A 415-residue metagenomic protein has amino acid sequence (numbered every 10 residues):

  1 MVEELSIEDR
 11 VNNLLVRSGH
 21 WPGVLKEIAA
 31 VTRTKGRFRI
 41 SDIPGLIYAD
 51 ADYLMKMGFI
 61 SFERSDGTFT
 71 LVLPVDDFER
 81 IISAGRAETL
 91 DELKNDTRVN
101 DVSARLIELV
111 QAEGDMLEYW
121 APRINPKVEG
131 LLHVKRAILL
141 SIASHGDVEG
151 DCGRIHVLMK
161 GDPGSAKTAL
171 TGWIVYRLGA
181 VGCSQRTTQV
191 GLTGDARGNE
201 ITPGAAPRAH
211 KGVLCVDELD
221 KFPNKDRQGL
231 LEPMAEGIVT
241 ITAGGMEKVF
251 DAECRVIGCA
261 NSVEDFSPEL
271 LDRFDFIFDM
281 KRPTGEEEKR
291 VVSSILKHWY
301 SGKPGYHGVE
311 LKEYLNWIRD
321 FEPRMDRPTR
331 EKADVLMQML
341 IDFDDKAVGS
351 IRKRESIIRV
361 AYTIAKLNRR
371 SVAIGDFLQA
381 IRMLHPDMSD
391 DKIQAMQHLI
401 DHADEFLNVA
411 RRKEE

Functional and structural regions predicted by a protein language model:
E3-L14, A166-A169, L231, M339-G349 (+1 more regions): C-terminal engagement/docking regions of AAA+ P-loop ATPases
S6, V16-M55, I60, L106 (+5 more regions): Conserved ASCE/P-loop NTPase catalytic core
Y48-A112: Interdomain "pre-motor" coupling segment immediately N-terminal to P-loop NTPase/helicase cores
D66-T70, D77-F78, W120-K127, H133 (+1 more regions): Core catalytic machinery and nucleic-acid-binding channels of phosphodiester-processing enzymes
E79-D96, V292-F321: Long, acidic, intrinsically disordered low-complexity segments
S141, P233, L336, V360 (+1 more regions): Short acidic/histidine-centered micro-motifs embedded in hydrophobic/aromatic stretches that mark compact functional
S301-G302, L315-R330, I357, A365 (+2 more regions): Long, charged, helix-rich clamp/arm modules that form nucleic acid-engaging surfaces of large nucleic-acid-processing
F321-I374: C-terminal regulatory/interaction module of P-loop NTP-utilizing enzymes
